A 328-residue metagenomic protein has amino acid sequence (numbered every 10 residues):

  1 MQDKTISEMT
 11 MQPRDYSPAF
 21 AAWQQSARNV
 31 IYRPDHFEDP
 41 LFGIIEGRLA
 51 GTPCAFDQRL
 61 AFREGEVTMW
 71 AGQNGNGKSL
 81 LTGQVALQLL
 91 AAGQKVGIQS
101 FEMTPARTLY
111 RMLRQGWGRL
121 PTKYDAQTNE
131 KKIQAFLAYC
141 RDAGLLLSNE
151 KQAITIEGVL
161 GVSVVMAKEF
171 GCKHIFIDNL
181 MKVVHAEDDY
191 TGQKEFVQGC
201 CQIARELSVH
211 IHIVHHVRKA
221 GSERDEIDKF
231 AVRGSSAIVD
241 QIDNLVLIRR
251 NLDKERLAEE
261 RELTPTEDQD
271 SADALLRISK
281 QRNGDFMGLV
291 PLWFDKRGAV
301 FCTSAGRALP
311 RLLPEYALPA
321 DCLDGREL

Functional and structural regions predicted by a protein language model:
D3-N29, R33, F42, N74 (+3 more regions): C-terminal regions of RecA-like/P-loop NTPase motor modules
M11-R119, R326: The Walker A/P-loop phosphate-binding site
P53-Q58, Q88-G171, H185, V232 (+1 more regions): Cytosolic-facing regulatory segments adjacent to core modules
M69, L147, K173-F176: Structural motif
S100, F176, V214, Q241: Generic enzyme active-site microenvironment
E102-M103, V209, I213-R218, R282: A short beta-strand-to-loop transition that corresponds to the Sensor-1 phosphate-sensing loop of AAA+ P-loop ATPases
Y139-L146, I203-V209, Q241-D243: A structural motif corresponding to the C-terminal end of an alpha-helix and its immediate exit/capping segment
C172-H210: Helical hairpin unit composed of two closely spaced alpha helices linked by a short loop
